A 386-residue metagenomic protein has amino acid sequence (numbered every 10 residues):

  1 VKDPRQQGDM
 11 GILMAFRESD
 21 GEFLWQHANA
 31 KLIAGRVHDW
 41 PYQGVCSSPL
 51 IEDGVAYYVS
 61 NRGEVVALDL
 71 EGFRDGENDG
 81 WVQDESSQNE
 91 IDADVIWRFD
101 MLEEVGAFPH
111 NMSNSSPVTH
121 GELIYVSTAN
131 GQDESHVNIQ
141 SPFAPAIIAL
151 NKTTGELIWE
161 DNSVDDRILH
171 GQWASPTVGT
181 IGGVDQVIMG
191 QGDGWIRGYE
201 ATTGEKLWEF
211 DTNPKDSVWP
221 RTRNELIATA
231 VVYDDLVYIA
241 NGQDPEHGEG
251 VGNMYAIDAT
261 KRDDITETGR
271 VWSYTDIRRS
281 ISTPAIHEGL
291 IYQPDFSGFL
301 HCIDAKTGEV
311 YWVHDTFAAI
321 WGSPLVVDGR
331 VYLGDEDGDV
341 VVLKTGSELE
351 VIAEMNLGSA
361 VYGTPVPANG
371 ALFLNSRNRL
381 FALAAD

Functional and structural regions predicted by a protein language model:
V1-D386: Noncatalytic, solvent-exposed loop/strand surfaces of beta-propeller-type extracellular/periplasmic domains
